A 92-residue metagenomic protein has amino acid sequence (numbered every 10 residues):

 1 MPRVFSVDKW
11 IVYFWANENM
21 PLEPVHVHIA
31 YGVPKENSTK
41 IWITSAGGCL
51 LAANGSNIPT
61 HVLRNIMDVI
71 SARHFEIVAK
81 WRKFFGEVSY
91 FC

Functional and structural regions predicted by a protein language model:
M1-R3, A16-E18, A30-G32, G55 (+2 more regions): Generic structural signal for short, flexible, solvent-exposed coil/loop and linker residues
M1-V25: Short, charged/polar N-terminal "headpieces" of proteins
K9, K35, K40, K80-K83: Context-gated lysine
N19-H61: A short, structured beta-strand/loop element
A53-C92: Well-ordered alpha/beta subsegment
